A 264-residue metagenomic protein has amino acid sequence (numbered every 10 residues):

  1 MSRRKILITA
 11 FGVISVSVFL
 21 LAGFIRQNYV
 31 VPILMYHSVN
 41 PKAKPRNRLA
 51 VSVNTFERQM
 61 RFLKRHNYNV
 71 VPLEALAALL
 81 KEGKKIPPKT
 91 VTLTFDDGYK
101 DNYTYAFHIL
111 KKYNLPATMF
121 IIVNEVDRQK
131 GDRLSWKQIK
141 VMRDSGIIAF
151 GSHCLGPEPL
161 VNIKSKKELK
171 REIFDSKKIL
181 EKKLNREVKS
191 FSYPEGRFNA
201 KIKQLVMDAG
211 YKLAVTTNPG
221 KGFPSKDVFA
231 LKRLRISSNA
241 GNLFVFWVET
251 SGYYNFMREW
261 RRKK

Functional and structural regions predicted by a protein language model:
M1-R3: N-terminal Lys/Arg-rich, disordered targeting/topogenic segments
K5-V91, G241, V248, G252-K264: N-terminal pre-catalytic segment of deacetylase/amide-hydrolase enzymes
L34, S38-P41, R46-L49, P88-V91 (+3 more regions): Metal-dependent polysaccharide deacetylase catalytic core of the NodB/CE4 family, i.e., the active-site-bearing domain
Y68, L115, Y211: Short phosphate-binding/catalytic loops that engage adenosine nucleotides
E74, T217-N218: Beta->alpha turn/N-cap motifs
F120, A214-T216: Short beta-strand and adjacent tight-turn residues that come in two discontinuous sequence segments and form the edges
I202, M207-A209, P219-N239: Catalytic and substrate-binding regions of cell-wall glycan-acting enzymes that process beta-1,4-linked
